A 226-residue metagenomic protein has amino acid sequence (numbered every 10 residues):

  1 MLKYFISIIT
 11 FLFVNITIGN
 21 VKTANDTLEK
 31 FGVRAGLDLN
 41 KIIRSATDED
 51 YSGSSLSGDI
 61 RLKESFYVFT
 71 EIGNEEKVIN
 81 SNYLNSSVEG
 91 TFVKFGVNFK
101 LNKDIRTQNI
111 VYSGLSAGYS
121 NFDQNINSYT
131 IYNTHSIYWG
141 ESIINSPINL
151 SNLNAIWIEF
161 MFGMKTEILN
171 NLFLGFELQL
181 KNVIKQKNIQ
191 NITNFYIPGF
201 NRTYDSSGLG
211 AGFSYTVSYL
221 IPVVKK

Functional and structural regions predicted by a protein language model:
I16-R61, E71, S218-K226: Short glycine/proline- and aromatic-enriched beta-strand/turn motifs that initiate or cap beta-hairpins
V21-F31, S65, N102-I110, I168-L174 (+1 more regions): Short loop/turn motifs that connect adjacent beta-strands in outer-membrane beta-barrel proteins
F31, D50-S54, S87-V93, N109 (+2 more regions): Residues that define the transmembrane beta-barrel architecture of outer-membrane proteins
V33-L37, V68-T70, V93, N109-L115 (+4 more regions): Transmembrane beta-strands of outer-membrane beta-barrel proteins
L39-I43, I72-V78, F99-L101, A117-D123 (+2 more regions): Transmembrane beta-strands of outer-membrane beta-barrel pores
S45, G73, K77-V88, F122-N133 (+3 more regions): Extracellular/periplasm-exposed beta-strand and loop segments of Gram-negative cell-envelope proteins, dominated by
A46-L101, G118-S120: Glycine- and aromatic-enriched membrane insertion/assembly motifs of diderm outer-membrane and organelle channel
N98, S207-K226: Outer-membrane beta-barrel "beta-signal"
